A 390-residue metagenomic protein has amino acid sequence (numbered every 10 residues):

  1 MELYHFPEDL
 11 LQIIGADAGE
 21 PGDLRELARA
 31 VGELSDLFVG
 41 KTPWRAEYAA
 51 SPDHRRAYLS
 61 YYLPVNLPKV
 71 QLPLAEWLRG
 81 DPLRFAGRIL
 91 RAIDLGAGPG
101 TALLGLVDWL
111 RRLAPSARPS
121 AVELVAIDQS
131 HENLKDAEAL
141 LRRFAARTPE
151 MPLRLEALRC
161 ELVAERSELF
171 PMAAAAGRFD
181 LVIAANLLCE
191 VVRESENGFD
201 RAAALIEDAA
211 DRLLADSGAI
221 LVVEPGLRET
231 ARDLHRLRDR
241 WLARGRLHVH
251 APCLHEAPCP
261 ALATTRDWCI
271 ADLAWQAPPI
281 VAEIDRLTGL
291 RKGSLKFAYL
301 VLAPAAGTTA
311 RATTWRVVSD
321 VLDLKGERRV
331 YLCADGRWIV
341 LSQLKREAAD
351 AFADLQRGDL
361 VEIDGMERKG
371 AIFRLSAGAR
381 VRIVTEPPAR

Functional and structural regions predicted by a protein language model:
M1-R45: N-terminal auxiliary segments of SAM/dcSAM-dependent transferases
W44-P82: Class I SAM-dependent methyltransferase Rossmann-like catalytic core, especially the SAM/SAH-binding loop
P99-A117: Conserved SAM-binding loop of SAM-dependent methyltransferases across substrates and taxa, primarily the Class I
K135-A173: S-adenosyl-L-methionine
F179-F199: A short SAM/SAH-binding and catalytic strip from SAM-dependent methyltransferases
D200-S217: A short glycine-rich, Lys/Arg-flanked "PGG" loop and its adjoining helix->strand segment in the class I
D216-E224: Conserved beta-strand signature within the Rossmann-like core of class I S-adenosyl-L-methionine
P279-R390: C-terminal lobe and adjacent flexible extensions of AdoMet/dcAdoMet transferase-like proteins
